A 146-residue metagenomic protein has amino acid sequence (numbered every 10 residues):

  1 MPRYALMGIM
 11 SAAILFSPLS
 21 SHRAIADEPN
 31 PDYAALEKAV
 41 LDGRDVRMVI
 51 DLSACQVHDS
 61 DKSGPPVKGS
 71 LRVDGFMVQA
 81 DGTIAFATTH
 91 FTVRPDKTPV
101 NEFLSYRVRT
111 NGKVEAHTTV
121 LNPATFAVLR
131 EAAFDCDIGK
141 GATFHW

Functional and structural regions predicted by a protein language model:
M1-S11: Bacterial N-terminal signal peptides that target proteins for export
Y4, R23-A24: Positively charged, low-complexity intrinsically disordered regions
I14-R23: C-terminal segment of classical bacterial N-terminal signal peptides
A24-I25, P99: Exposed, low-complexity/repetitive linear segments and helix-based recognition motifs, biased toward charged/polar
I25-R94, F126-A127, H145: N-terminal secretory signal peptides
T88-W146: Acidic, glycine-rich flexible loop segments
